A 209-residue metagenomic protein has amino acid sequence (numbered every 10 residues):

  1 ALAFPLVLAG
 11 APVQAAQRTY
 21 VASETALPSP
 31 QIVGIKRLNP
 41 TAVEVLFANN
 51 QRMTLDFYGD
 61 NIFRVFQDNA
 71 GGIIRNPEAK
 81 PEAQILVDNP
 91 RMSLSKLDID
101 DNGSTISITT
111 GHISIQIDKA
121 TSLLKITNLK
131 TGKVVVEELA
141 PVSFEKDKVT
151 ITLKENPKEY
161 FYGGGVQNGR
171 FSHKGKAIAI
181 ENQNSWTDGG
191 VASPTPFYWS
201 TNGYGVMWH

Functional and structural regions predicted by a protein language model:
A1-A9: Bacterial N-terminal signal peptides
A15-H209: N-terminal accessory segment at the very beginning of proteins
